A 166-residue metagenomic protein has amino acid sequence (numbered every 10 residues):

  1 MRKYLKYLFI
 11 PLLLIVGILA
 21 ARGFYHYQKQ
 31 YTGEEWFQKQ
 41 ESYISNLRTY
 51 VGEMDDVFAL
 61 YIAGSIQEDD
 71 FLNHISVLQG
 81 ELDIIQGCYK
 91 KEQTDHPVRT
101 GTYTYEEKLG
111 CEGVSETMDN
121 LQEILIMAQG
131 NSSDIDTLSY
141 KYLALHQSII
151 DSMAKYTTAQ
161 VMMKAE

Functional and structural regions predicted by a protein language model:
M1-I15: N-terminal Sec-pathway targeting helices
G17-Q38: Transmembrane signal-anchor/signal-peptide helices with a preference for the extracytoplasmic
E34, E41, L72, K108: Charge-dense, low-complexity intrinsically disordered segments
F37-E68, G113-E166: C-terminal amphipathic alpha-helix
S65-Q79: N-terminal, post-signal-peptide region of Sec/Tat-exported proteins
Q79-E112, K164: Short, solvent-exposed, charged loop/turn and helix-capping segments that join or cap alpha-helices on peripheral
